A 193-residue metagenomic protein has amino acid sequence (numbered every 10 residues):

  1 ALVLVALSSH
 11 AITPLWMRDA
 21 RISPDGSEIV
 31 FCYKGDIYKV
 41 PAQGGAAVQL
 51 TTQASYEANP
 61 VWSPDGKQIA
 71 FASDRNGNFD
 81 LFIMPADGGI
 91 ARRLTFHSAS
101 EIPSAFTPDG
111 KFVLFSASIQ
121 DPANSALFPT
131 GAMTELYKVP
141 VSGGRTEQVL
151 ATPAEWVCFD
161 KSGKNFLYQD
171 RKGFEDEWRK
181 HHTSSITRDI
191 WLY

Functional and structural regions predicted by a protein language model:
A1-V3: Sec-dependent signal peptide recognition, specifically the positively charged N-region followed immediately by
A6-S8: N-terminal signal peptide c-region/cleavage motif recognized by signal peptidases
I12-G26: Short N-terminal segments immediately surrounding and downstream of signal-peptide cleavage
I12-P14, C32-Y38, T51-E57, A70-F82 (+8 more regions): A flexible loop/linker signature enriched in serine peptidases of the S9 family
P24-D25, P64-D65, P108-D109, K161-S162: Residue-level detector of Asp-centered blade-edge/turn motifs that repeat once per structural unit in beta-propeller
P41: Periplasmic/extracellular electron-transfer cofactor-ligation site, primarily the c-type cytochrome heme-c attachment
A47: Glycine/alanine-rich phosphate-binding loops at beta-alpha junctions
